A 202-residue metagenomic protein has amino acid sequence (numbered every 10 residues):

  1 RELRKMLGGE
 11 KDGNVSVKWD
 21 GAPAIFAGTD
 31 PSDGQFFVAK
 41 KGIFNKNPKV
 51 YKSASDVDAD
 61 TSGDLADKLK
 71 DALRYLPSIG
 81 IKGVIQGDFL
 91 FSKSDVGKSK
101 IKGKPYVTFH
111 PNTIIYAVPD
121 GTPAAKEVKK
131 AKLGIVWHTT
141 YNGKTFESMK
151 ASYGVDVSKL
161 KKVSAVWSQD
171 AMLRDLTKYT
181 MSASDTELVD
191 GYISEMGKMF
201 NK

Functional and structural regions predicted by a protein language model:
R1-G13, K18-P23, A27-K202: Core nucleotide-handling region used for phosphoryl-transfer chemistry
